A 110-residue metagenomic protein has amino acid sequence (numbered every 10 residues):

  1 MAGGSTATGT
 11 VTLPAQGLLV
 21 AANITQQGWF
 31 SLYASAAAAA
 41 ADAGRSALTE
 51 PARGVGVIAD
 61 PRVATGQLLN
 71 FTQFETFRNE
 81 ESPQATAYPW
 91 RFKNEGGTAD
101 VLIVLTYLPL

Functional and structural regions predicted by a protein language model:
M1-L110: Beta-strand-centric surfaces of beta-sandwich/beta-rich domains
